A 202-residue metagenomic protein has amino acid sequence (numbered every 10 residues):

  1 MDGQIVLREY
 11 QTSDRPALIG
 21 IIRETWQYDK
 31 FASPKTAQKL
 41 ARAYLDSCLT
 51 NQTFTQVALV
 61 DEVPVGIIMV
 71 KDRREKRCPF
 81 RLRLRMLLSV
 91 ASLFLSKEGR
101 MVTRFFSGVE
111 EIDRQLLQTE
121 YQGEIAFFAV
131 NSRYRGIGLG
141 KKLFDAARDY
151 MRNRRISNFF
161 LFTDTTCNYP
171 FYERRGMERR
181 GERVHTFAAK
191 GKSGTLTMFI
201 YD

Functional and structural regions predicted by a protein language model:
Q4-G20, D72: A short beta-loop-alpha structural element at the N-terminal edge of CoA-dependent acyl/N-acetyltransferase catalytic
R23-Y44, R77, L82, S89 (+1 more regions): Conserved GNAT-fold acetyl-CoA-binding loop/helix
P34-T55, V60-V65, M69, D113-R114: Active-site rim helix/loop that mediates acceptor-substrate recognition in acyltransferases
L45-V57, R73-C78, L93, E124: A short helix-loop-beta-strand connector motif used in the catalytic cores of GNAT acetyltransferases and, in some
R74-Q122, A188-G191: Conserved acyl-donor/pantetheine-binding loop and adjacent beta-alpha core of acyl/acetyltransferases and related
Q122-G123, M151-D164: Conserved GNAT acetyl-CoA-binding A-motif
G136-D149, R174: Conserved acetyl-CoA-binding loop-helix of GNAT-fold acetyltransferases
F160, E178-T195: Conserved catalytic-core motifs of GNAT/GCN5-like acyltransferases
